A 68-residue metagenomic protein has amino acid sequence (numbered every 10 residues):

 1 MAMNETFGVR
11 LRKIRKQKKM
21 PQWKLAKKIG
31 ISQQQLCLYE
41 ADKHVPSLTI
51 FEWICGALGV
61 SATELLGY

Functional and structural regions predicted by a protein language model:
M1-Q17: A short, Lys/Arg-rich alpha-helix, primarily the initiator
V9, K19-M20, P46-T49: Residue-level signal for the short linker/turn that defines the boundary of a DNA-recognition helix
K19-L38: Short alpha-helical DNA-recognition segment
L38, G67-Y68: Phosphate-coordinating loops and pocket residues in cytosolic domains that bind phosphorylated ligands
A41: Short, conserved catalytic or interaction motifs in soluble domains
T49-E64: DNA major-groove recognition helix of helix-turn-helix/homeodomain DNA-binding modules
